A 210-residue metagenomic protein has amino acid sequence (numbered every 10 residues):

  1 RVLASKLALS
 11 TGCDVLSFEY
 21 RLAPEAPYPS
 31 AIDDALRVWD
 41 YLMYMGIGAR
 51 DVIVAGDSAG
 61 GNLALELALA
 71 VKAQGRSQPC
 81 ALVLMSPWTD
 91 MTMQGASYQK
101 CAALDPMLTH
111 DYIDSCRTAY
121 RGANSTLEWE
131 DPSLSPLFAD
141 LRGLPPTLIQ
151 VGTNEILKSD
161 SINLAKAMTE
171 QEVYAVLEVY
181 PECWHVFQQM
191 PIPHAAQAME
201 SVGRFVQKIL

Functional and structural regions predicted by a protein language model:
R1-L210: Alpha/beta-hydrolase superfamily serine-hydrolase fold, recognizing
